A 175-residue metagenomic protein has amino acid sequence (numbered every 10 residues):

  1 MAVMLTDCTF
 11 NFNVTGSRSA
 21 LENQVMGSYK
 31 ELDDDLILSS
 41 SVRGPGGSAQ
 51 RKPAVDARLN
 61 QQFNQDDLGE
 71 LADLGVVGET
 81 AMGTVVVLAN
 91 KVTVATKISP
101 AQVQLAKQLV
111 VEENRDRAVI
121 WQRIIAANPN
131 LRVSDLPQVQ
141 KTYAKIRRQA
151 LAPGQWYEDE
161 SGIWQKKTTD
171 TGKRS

Functional and structural regions predicted by a protein language model:
M1-A2, V94, R115: Short hydrophobic/aromatic-rich motifs at helix boundaries and adjacent loops
A2-M26: Bacterial Sec signal peptide processing site at the extreme N-terminus
E22-Y29, D33-I37: Intrinsically disordered, low-complexity polar regions and short flexible loop motifs
D34-I37, Q122, A126: Short helix-capping and hinge/turn segments at secondary-structure transitions, especially at repeat and domain
S39-V42, G46-D66, A72-D73, G78-A81 (+3 more regions): Amphipathic, charged alpha-helical segments and their helix-to-coil junctions in extracytoplasmic/peripheral assemblies
L109-I125: Short, well-ordered alpha-helical segments
